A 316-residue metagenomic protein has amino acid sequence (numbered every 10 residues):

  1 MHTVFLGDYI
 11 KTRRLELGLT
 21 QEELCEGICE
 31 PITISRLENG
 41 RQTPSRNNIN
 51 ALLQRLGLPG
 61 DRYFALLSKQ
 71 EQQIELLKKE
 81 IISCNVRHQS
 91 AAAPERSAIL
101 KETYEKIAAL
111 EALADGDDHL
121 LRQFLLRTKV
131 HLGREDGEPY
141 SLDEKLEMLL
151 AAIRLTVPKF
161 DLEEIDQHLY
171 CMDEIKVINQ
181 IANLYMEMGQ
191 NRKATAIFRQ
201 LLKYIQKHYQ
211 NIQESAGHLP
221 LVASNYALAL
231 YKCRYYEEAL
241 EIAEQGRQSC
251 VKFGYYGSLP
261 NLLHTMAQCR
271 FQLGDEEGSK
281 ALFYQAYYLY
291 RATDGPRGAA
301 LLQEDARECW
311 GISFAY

Functional and structural regions predicted by a protein language model:
M1-E16: A short, Lys/Arg-rich alpha-helix, primarily the initiator
L15-R36: Short alpha-helical DNA-recognition segment
L17, D136-P139, M188, C233 (+5 more regions): Structural motif corresponding to the intra-repeat A-B loop/turn of tetratricopeptide repeats
N47-Y63: DNA major-groove recognition helix of helix-turn-helix/homeodomain DNA-binding modules
L66, I107-R122, D136-P139, I153-C171 (+2 more regions): Flexible helix-coil transition and linker loops at the boundaries of alpha-helical arrays
H88-E111, E138-F160, N191-Y204, R234-E244 (+1 more regions): Helix-turn-helix repeat elements of alpha-solenoid scaffolds
